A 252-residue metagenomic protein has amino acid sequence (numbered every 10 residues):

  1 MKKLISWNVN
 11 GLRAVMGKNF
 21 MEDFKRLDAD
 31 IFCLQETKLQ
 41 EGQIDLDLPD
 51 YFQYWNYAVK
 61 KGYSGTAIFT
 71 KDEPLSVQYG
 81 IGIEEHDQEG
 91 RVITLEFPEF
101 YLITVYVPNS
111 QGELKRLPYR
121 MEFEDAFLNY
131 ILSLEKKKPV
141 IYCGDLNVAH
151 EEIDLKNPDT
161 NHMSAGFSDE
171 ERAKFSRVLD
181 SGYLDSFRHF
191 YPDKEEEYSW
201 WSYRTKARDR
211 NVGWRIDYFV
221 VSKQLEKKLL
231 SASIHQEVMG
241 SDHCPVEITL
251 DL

Functional and structural regions predicted by a protein language model:
M1-L48, F52, A58, Y63-S64 (+1 more regions): N-terminal, active-site-proximal structural segment of metallo-dependent hydrolase catalytic domains
K2-N10, E99-Q111, C143: Active-site-proximal beta-strand elements of phosphoester/diester hydrolases
N8, F24-G42, L102, I131-E152 (+4 more regions): Active-site beta-strand/loop signature of hydrolases that rely on acidic residues for catalysis
I31, F52, D125-V212, I216: Metal-dependent phosphoesterases centered on the DNase I-like endonuclease/exonuclease/phosphatase
K38, Q43-S110: Structured beta-strand-rich core segments of catalytic domains in phosphoester-bond hydrolases
K61-S76, T205-K227: Conserved beta strand-loop-helix elements of the APE1-like EEP
K71, L95-P98, S222-K223, I248-L252: Active-site beta-strand termini and strand-to-loop segments that position acidic
G82-I83, P108-E124, D159-S164: Surface-exposed cleft-lining segments at the edges of enzyme active sites
